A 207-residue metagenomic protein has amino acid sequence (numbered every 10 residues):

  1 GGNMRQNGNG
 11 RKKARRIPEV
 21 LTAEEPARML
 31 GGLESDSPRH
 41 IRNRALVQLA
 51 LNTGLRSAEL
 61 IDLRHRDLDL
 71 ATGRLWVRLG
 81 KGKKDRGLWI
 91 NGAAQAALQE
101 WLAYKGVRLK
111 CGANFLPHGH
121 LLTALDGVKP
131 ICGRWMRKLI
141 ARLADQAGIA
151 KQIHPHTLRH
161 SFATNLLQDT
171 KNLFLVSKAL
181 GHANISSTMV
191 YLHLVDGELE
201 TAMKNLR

Functional and structural regions predicted by a protein language model:
G1-R207: Conserved catalytic core of the tyrosine transesterase superfamily
